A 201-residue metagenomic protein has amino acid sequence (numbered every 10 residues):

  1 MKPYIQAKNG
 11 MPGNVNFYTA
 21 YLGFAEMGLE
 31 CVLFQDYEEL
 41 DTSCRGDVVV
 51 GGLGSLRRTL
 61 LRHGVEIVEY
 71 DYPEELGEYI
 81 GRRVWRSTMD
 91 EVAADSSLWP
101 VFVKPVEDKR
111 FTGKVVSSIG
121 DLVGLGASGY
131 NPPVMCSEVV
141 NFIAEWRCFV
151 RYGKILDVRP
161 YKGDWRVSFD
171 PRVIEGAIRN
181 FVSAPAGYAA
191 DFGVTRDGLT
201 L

Functional and structural regions predicted by a protein language model:
M1-A25, C31-V182: Active-site nucleotide/adenylate-binding loops and adjacent lid/helix of ATP-dependent enzymes
F149-V150, I155-L156, A184-L201: Conserved metal-phosphate-binding beta-hairpin within the catalytic cores of diverse ATP-dependent phosphoryl-transfer
